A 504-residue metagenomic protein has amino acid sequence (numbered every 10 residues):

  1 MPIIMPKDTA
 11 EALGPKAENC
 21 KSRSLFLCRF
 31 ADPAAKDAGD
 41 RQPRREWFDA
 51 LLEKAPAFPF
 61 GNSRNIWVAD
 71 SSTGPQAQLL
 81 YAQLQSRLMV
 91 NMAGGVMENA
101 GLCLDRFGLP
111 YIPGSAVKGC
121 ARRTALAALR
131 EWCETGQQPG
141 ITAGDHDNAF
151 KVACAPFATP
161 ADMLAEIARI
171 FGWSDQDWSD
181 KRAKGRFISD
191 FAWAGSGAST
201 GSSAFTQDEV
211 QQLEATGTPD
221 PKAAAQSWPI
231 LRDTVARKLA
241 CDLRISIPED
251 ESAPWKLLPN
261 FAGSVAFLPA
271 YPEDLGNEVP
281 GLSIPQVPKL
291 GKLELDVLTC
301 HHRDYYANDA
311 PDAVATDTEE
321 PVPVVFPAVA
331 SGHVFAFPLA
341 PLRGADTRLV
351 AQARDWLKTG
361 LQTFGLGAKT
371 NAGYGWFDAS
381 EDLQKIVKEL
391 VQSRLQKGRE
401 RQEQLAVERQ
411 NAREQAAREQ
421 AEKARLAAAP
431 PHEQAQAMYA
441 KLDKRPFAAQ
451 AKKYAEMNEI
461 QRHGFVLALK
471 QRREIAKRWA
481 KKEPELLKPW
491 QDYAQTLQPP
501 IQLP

Functional and structural regions predicted by a protein language model:
M1-P504: Basic, Gly/Ser/Thr-rich N-terminal segments that form RNA-phosphate-binding interfaces in CRISPR RAMP
